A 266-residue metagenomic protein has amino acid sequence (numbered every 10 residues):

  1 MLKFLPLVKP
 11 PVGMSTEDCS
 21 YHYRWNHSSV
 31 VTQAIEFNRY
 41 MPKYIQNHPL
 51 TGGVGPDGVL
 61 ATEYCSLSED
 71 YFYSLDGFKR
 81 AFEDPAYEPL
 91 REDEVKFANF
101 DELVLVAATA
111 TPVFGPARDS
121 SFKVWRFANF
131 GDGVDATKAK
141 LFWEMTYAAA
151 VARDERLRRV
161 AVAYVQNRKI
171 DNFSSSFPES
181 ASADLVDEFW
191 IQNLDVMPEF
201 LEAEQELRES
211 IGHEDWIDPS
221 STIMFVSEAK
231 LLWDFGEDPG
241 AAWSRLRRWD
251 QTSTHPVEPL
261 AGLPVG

Functional and structural regions predicted by a protein language model:
M1-G266: Macromolecular interaction modules
